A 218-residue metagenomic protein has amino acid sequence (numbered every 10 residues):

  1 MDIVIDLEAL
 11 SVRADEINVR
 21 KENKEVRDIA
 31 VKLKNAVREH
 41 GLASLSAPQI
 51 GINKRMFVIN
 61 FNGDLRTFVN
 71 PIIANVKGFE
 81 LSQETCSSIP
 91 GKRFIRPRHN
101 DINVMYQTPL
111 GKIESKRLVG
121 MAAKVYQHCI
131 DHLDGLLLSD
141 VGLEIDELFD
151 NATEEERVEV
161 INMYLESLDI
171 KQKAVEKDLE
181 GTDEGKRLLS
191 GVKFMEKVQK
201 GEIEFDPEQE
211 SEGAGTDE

Functional and structural regions predicted by a protein language model:
M1-E218: Positively charged
